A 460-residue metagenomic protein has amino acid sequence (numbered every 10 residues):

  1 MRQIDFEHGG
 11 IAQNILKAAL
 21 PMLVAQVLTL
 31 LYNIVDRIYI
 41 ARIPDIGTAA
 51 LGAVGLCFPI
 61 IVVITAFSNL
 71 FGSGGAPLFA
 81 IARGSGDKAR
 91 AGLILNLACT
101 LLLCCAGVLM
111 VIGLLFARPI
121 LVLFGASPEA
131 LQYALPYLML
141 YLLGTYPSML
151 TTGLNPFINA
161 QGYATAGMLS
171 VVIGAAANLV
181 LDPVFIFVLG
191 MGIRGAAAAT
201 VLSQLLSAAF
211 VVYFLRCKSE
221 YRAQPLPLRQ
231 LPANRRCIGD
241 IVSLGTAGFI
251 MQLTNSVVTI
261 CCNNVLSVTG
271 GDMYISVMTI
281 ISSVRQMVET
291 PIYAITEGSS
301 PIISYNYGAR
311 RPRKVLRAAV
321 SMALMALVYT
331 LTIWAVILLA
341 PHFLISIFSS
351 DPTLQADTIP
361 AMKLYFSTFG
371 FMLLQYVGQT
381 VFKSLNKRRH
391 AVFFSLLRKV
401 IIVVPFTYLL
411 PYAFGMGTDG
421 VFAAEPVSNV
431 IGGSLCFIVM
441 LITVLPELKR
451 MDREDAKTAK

Functional and structural regions predicted by a protein language model:
M1-A19, F79-G144, V188-G245, I303-T368 (+1 more regions): Short alpha-helical transmembrane segments in multi-pass integral membrane proteins
E7-I46, P59-G74, L78, L103-M110 (+5 more regions): N-terminal transmembrane alpha-helices
K17-D36, L140, G174, S203-S207 (+4 more regions): Transmembrane helical elements of multi-pass membrane transporters/channels
A25, T29, N33-I40, T65-G72 (+17 more regions): Alpha-helical transmembrane segments and their lipid-water interface positions in multi-pass membrane proteins
V27, L31-G52, L121-P128, V184-M191 (+5 more regions): Helix-terminus/linker motif at the lipid-water interface of multi-pass membrane proteins
T48-P59, A134-L138, A197, D272-M287 (+2 more regions): Small-residue hotspots at the loop-to-helix junctions and early N-terminal turns of transmembrane alpha-helices
L51-V111, S148-G167, N263, V277-A335 (+2 more regions): Small-residue-rich hydrophobic transmembrane alpha-helices
N69-G72, Y141-N159, G167-N178, A196-V211 (+5 more regions): Short runs within selected transmembrane alpha-helices of multi-pass transporters and secretion channels
